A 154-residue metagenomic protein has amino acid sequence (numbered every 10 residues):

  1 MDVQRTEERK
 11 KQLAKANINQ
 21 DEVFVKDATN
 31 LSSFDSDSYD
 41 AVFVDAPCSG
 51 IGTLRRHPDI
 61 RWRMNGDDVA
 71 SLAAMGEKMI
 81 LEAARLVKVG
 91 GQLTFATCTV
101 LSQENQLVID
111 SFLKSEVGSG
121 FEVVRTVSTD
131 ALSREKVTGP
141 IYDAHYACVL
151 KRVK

Functional and structural regions predicted by a protein language model:
M1-K154: S-adenosylmethionine
